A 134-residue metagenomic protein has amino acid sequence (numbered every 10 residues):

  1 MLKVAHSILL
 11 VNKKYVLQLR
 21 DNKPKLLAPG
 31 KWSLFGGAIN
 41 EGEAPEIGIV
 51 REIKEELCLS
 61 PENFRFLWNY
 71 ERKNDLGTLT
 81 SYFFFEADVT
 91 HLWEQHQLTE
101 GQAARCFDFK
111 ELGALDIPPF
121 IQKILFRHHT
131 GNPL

Functional and structural regions predicted by a protein language model:
M1-L17, F35: Conserved N-terminal beta-strand and adjoining loop/helix that marks the start of the Nudix/MutT-like hydrolase domain
L2-V4, P29, L67: Short coil/loop residues immediately preceding or within conserved phosphate-binding loops of NTP-utilizing enzyme
V11, S60, Y70-Q95, R105 (+2 more regions): Active-site-adjacent beta-strand/loop module that shapes the phosphate/pyrophosphate-binding cleft
K14-V16, D21-P24, R51-E55, L59: Recognition helices and adjacent regulatory flanks at domain boundaries
V16-E41: N-terminal first-folded block
K25, P29-K31, Q97-L134: Nudix hydrolase/Nudix homology domain
L34-L67: The catalytic Nudix box helix
